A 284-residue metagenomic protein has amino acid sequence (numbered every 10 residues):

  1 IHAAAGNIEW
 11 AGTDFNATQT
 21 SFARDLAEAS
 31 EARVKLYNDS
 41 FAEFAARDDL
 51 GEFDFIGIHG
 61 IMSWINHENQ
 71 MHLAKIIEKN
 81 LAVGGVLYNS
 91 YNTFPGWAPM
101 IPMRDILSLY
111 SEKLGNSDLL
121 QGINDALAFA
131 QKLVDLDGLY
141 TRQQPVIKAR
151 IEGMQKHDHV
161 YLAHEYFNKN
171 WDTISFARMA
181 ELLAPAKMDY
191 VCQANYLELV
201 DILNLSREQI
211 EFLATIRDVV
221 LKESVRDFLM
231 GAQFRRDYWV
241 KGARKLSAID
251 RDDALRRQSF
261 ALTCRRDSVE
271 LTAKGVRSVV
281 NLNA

Functional and structural regions predicted by a protein language model:
I1-A46: Class I SAM-dependent methyltransferase SAM/SAH-binding core
N7-I8, L81-G85: A short helix->loop->beta-strand "cap" motif at the edges of active sites that frequently abuts
A45-I56: A short acidic, Gly/Pro-enriched loop at the edge of an enzyme's catalytic core that lines a small-molecule cofactor
G57-I61, N89: A short beta-strand submotif of the Rossmann-like class I SAM-dependent methyltransferase core that lines
S63-I65, N80: A short His-aromatic
Q70-V83: A short glycine-rich, Lys/Arg-flanked "PGG" loop and its adjoining helix->strand segment in the class I
V86-I147: Conserved class I S-adenosyl-L-methionine
F129-A130, V134-A284: Rossmann-like AdoMet/SAM-dependent catalytic core
